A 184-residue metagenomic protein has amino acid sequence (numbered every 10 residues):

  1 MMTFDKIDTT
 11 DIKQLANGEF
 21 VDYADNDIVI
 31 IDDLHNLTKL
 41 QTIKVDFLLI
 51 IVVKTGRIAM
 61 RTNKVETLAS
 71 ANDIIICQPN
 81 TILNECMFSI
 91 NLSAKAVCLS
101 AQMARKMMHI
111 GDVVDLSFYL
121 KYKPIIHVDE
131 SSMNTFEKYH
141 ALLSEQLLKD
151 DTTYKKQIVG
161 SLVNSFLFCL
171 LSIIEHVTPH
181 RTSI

Functional and structural regions predicted by a protein language model:
M1-R61, V65-T67: Generic protein-terminus/edge-of-domain signal
F4-L15, E19-F20, C86-K149, H176: A hydrophobic/aromatic-rich effector-binding and dimerization subdomain of bacterial HTH-type transcriptional regulators
L34-L37, A71-N72, N80, Q102: Tight coil/turn sites that cap or link beta-strands
L49, T135-L142, L162, F166-C169: Amphipathic, well-ordered alpha-helical segments in soluble domains
V52, T62-K64, P79, M87 (+1 more regions): Residue-level recognition of conserved beta-strand positions in structured domain cores
A59, I75, P79-E85, A104: Histidine-centered metal-chelating micro-motifs
K64-Q78: Short acidic-glycine-tyrosine-enriched beta hairpin
H127-V128, D150-I158, L170-I184: Short, Lys/Arg-enriched, Trp-marked, Pro/Gly-tolerant hinge/linker segments that flank
